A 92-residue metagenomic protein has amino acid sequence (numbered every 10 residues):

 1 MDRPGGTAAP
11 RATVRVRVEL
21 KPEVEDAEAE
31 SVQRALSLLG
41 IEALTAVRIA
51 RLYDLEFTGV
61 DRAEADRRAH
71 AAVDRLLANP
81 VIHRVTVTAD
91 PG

Functional and structural regions predicted by a protein language model:
M1-G92: Non-catalytic terminal accessory/regulatory regions of metabolic enzymes
